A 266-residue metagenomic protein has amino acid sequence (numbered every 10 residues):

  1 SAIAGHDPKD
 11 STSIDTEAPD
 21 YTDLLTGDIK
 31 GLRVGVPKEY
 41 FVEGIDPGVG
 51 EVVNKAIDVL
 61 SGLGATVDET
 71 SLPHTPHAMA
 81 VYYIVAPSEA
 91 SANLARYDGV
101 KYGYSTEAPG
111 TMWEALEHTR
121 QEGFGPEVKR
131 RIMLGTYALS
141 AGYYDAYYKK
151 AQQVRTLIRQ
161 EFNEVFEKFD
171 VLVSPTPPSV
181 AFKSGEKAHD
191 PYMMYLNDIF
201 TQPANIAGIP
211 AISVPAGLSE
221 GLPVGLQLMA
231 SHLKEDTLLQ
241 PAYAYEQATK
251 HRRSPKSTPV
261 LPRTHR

Functional and structural regions predicted by a protein language model:
S1-D46, E51-T66, M133-Q160, K168 (+1 more regions): Structural helix-boundary/capping segments
I29, Y40-V42, T75, D98-I206 (+1 more regions): Serine-dependent amide/ester hydrolase catalytic core
P37, T70-P73, T176, V214: Conserved beta-strand termini and adjacent loop/short-helix elements that scaffold enzyme active sites in alpha/beta
P47-V49, M79-S88, K183-H189: Short glycine/threonine-rich loop-to-helix capping motif typified by GTGT followed within a few residues by an Asp-Pro
A65-Y82, A216: Short connector loops at secondary-structure junctions
A86, T176, T249: Glycine-rich, N-terminal phosphate-binding loop of Rossmann-like dinucleotide-binding domains
S91: N-terminal glycine-rich dinucleotide-binding loop that anchors FAD/FMN and/or NAD(P) in oxidoreductases
